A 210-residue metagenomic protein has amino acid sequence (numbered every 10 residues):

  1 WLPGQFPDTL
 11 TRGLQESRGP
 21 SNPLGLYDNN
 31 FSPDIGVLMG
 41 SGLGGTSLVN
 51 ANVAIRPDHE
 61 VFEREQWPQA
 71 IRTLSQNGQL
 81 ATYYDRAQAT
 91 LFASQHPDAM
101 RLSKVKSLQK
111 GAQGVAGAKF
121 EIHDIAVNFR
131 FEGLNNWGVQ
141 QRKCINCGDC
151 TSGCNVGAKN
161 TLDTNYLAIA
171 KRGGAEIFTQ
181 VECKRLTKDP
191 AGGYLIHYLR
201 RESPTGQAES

Functional and structural regions predicted by a protein language model:
W1-E65, Q69: N-terminal glycine-rich phosphate/pyrophosphate-binding loop and immediately adjacent elements
F6, R12, D124-V127, K171 (+1 more regions): A structure-centric feature marking long, well-folded core domains of fungal metabolic enzymes and membrane transporters
S32-V37, G42-G44, L48-V49, K171-G174 (+3 more regions): Short, well-ordered loop/turn elements at secondary-structure boundaries
L38, H123, I145, K184-T187 (+1 more regions): Residues in well-ordered beta-strands of folded domains
L48, A54-I55, E182-K184, R201-S203: Short, glycine-/Ser/Thr-/acidic-enriched flexible segments
P57, F129-E132, K184-T187, P204-T205: Flexible loop/turn segments at secondary-structure boundaries
Q66-C183: Conserved redox-cofactor binding core of oxidoreductases
R185-S210: Conserved beta-strand-loop-beta-strand element in the redox core of flavoprotein oxidoreductases
